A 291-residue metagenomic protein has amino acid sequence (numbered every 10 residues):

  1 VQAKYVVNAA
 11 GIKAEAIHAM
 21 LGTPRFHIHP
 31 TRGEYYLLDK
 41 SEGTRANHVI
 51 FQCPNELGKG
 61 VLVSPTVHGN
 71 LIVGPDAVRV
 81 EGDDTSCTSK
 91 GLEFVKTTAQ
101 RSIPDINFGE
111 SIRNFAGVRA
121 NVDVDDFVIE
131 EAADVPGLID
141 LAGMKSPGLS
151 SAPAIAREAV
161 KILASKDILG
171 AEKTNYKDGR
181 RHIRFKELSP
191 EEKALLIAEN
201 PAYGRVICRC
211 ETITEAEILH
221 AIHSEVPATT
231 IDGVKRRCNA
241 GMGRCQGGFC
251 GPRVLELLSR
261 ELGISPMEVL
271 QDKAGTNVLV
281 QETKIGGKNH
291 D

Functional and structural regions predicted by a protein language model:
V1-G74, V78-T88, T97, I106 (+1 more regions): Flavin-dependent oxidoreductases
A9, A16, F94, T98-R101 (+2 more regions): Alpha-helical scaffold segments in soluble metabolic enzymes
M20, E158, I162, K166 (+1 more regions): Active-site catalytic microenvironments for nucleophilic, acid-base chemistry
R25-F26, I106-E110, G170-A171, I264-Q271: Short, surface-exposed acidic
P54, G58, V67-H68, R79 (+4 more regions): C-terminal catalytic lobe of FAD-dependent flavoproteins
T214-E225, G248-P266: Iron-sulfur (Fe-S) cluster-binding segments and ferredoxin-like electron-carrier domains, especially [2Fe-2S]
K235-P252, E268-H290: Short Fe-S-cluster ligation motifs
